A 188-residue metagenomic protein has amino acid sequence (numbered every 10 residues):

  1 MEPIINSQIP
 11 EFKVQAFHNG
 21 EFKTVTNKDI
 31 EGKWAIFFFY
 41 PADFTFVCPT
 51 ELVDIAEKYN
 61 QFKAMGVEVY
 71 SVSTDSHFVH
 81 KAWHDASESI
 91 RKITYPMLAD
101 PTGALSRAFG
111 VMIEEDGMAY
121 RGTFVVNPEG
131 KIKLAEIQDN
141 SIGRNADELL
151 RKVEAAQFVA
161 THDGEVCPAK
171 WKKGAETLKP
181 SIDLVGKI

Functional and structural regions predicted by a protein language model:
M1-I188: Chalcogenol-based redox active-site neighborhoods
